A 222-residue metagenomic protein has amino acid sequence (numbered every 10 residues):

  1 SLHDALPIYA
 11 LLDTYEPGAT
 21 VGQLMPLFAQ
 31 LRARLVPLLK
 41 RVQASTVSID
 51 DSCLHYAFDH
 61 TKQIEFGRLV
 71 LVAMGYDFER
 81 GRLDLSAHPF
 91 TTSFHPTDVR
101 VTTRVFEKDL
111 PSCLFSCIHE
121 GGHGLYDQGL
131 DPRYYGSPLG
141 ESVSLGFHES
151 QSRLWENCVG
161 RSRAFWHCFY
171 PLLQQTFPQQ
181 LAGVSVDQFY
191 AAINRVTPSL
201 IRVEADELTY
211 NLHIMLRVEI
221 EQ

Functional and structural regions predicted by a protein language model:
L2, S112-P132, E149-R153, I220: Active-site recognition of the HExxH zinc-binding catalytic motif
A5-L110: Contiguous, non-catalytic segments that form substrate-binding/exosite surfaces or channel walls
L27, D59, S93-T97, F106-L114 (+4 more regions): Secondary-structure capping and boundary motifs in well-ordered enzyme cores
E79-R80, P132-S137, G160-P171: Acidic/polar loop patches that form or flank catalytic/metal-binding clefts of enzymes that bind anionic ligands
P89-R100, G124-D131, V186-V196: Active-site-adjacent bridging/hinge elements
L145-V159: An active-site-proximal "capping" alpha-helix that borders the catalytic cofactor pocket
R161-Q222: Long, amphipathic alpha-helical stalk/connector segments used for oligomerization, subunit docking, or mechanical
